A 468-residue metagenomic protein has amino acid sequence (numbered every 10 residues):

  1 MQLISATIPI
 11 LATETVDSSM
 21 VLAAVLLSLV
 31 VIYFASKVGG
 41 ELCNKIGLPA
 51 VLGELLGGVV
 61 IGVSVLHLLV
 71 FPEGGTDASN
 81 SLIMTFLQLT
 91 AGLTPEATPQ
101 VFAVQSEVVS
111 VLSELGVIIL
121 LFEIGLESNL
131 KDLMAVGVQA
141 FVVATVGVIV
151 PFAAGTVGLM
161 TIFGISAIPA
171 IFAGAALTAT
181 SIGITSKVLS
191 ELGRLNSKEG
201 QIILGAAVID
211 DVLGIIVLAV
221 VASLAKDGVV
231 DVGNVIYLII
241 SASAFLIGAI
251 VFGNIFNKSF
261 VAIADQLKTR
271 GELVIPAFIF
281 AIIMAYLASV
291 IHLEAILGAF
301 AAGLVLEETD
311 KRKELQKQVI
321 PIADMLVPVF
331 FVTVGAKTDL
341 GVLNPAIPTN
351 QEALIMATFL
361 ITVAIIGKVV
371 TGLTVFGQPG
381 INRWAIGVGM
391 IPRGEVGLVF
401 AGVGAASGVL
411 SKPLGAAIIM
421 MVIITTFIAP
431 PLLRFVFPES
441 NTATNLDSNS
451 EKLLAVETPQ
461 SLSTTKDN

Functional and structural regions predicted by a protein language model:
M1-N468: Transmembrane helical cores of multi-pass secondary ion antiporters/exchangers
